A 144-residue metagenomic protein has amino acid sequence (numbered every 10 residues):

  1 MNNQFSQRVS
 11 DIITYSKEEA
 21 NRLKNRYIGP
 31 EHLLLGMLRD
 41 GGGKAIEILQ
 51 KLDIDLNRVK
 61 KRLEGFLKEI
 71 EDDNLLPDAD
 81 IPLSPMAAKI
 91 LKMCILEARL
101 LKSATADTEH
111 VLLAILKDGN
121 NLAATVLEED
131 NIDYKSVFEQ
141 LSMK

Functional and structural regions predicted by a protein language model:
M1-K144: Histone-fold recognition with a strong bias for associated Lys/Arg-rich disordered tails
